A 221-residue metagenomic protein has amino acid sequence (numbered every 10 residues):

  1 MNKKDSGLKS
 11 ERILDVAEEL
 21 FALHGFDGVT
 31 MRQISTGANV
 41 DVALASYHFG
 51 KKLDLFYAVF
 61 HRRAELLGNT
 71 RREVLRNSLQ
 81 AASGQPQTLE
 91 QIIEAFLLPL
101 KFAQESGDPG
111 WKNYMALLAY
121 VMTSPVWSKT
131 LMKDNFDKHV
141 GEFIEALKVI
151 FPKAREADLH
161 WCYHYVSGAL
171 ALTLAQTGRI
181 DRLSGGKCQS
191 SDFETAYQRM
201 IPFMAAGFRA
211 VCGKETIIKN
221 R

Functional and structural regions predicted by a protein language model:
S6, S10-E18: Short, leucine-enriched amphipathic alpha-helices that occur as contiguous helical runs
R12, L20-R62: Helix-turn-helix
V16, L20, A169-L172: Short amphipathic alpha-helical elements of helix-turn-helix/winged-helix folds
F60, R71, L75, Q104 (+3 more regions): N-terminal/domain-start segments enriched in small and hydrophobic, helix-friendly residues, covering either
E73-K112, Y163: Hydrophobic alpha-helical connector segments
Q91-A95, P109, N113, P125-F151: Amphipathic alpha-helical packing segments from all-alpha helical-bundle domains
F96, L100, M115-M122, V166 (+2 more regions): Short alpha-helical scaffolding segments that buttress acidic/His motifs in well-ordered protein cores
F102, S106, D137-R221: C-terminal peripheral helix-coil segments that are non-catalytic and often amphipathic
